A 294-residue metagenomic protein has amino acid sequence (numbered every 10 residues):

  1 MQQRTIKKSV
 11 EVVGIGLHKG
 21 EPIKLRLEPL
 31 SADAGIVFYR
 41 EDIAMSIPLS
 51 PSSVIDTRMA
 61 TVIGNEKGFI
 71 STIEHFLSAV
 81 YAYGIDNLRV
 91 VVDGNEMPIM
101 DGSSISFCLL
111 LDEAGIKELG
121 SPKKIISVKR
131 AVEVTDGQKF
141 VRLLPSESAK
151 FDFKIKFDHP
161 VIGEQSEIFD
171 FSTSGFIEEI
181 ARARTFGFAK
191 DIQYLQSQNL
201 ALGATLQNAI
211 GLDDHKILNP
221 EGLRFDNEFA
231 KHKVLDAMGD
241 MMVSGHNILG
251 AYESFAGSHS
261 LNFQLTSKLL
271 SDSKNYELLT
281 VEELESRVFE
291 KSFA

Functional and structural regions predicted by a protein language model:
M1-D86, V91-A294: C-terminal regulatory domains involved in ligand/effector binding and gene-expression control
